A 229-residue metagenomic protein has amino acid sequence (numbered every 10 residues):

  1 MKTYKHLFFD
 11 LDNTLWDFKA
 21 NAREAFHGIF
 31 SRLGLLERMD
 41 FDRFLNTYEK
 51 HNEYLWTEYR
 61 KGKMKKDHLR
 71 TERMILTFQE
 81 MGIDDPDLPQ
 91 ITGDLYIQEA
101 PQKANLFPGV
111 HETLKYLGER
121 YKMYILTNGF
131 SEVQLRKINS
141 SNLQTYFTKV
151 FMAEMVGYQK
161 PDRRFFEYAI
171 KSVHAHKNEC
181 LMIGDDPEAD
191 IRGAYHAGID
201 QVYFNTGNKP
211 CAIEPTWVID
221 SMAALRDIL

Functional and structural regions predicted by a protein language model:
M1-L7, A20, K115, F130-L229: Asp-based, Mg2+/Mn2+-dependent phosphohydrolase catalytic module
K2-F9, L15-P108: N-terminal helical cap/lid subdomain that shapes the substrate entry/recognition surface in HAD-like hydrolases
L35, I83, E119, A175-H176: Short, well-ordered coil loops that connect the C-terminus of an alpha-helix to the N-terminus of a beta-strand
G109-R120: Catalytic-core regions built around general acid/base machinery
R120-Y121, G198: Glycine-centered short loops/turns at secondary-structure junctions
T127: Conserved phosphate-coupling serine/threonine residues in phosphotransfer and NTP-handling enzymes
